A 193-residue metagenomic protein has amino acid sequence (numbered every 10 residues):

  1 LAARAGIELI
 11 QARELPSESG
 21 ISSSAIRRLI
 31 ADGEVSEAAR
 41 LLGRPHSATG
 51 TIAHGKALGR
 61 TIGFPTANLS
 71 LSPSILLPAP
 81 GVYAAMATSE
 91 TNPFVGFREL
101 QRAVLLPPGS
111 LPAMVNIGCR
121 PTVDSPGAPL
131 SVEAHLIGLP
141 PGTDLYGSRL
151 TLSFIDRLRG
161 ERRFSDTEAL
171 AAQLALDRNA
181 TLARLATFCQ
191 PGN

Functional and structural regions predicted by a protein language model:
L1-P65, E161-D177, F188-C189: Classical nucleotidyltransferase
A5, G55-N193: Phosphate/ribose-recognition catalytic cores of enzymes acting on nucleotide-derived substrates
